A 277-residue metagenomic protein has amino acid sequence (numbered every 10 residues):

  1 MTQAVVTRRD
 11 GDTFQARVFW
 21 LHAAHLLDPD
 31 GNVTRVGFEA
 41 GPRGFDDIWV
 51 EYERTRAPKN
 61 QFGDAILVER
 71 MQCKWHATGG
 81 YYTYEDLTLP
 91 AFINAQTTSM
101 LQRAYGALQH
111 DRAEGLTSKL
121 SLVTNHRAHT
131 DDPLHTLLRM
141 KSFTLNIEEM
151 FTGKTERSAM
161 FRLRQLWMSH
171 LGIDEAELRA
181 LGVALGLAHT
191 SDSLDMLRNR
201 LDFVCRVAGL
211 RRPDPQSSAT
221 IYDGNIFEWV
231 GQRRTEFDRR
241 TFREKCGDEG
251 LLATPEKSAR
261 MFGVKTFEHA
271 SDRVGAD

Functional and structural regions predicted by a protein language model:
M1-R8, G63-D277: Acidic metal-coordinating catalytic centers involved in nucleic-acid phosphodiester chemistry
R8-T88: Catalytic centers of nucleases
